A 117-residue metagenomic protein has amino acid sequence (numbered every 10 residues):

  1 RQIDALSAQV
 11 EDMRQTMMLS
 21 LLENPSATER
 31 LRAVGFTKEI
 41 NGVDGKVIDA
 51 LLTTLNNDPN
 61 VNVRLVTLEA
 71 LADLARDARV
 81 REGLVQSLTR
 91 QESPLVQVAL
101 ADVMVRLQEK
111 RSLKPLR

Functional and structural regions predicted by a protein language model:
R1, S112-R117: Short, intrinsically disordered, charge-balanced linker/junction segments flanking boundaries in proteins
Q2-E11, L19-S20, T28-V43, T53-T54 (+3 more regions): Structural detector for internal amphipathic alpha-helices that build alpha-solenoid repeat scaffolds
T16-L19, I48-L52, R81-Q86, P115-R117: Buried hydrophobic core positions in alpha-solenoid tandem helical repeats
P25-S26, D58-N60, E92-S93: Short inter-helical turns and helix N-cap capping residues of alpha-solenoid HEAT/ARM repeat scaffolds
R79, R111-S112: Secondary-structure boundary/capping signal
R79-L95: Intrinsically disordered, low-complexity segments enriched in Gly and acidic/Ser/Thr residues that form flexible
